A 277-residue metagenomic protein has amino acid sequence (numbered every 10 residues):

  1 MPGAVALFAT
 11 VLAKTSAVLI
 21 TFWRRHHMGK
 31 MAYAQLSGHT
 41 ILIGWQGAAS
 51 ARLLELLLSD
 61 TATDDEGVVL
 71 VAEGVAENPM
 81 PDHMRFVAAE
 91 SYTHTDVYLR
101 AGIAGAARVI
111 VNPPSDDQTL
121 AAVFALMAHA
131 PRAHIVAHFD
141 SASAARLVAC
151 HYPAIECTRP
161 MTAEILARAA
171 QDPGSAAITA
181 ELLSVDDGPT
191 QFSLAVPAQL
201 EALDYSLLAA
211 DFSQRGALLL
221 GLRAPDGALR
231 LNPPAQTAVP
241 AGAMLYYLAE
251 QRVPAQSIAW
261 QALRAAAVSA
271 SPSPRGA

Functional and structural regions predicted by a protein language model:
M1-A277: Cytosolic regulatory regions of ion transport systems
